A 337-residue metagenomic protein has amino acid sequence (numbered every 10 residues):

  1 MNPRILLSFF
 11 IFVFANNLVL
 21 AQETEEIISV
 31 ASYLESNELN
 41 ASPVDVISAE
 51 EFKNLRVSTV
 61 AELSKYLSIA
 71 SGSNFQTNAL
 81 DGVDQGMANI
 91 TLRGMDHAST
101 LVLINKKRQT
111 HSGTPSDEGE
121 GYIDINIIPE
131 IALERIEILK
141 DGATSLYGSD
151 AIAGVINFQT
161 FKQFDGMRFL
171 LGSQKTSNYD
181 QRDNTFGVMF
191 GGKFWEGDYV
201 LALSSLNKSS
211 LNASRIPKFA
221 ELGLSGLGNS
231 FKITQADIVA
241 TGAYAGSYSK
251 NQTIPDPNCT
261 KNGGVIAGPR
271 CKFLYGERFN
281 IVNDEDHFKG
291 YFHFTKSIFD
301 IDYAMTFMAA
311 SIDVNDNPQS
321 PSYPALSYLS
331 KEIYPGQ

Functional and structural regions predicted by a protein language model:
M1-L7: Bacterial N-terminal signal peptides that target proteins for export
A15-N16: N-terminal signal peptide c-region/cleavage motif recognized by signal peptidases
A21-K53, A61, H97, N105: Short, acidic, small-residue-rich periplasmic hinge/interaction motif at the N-terminus of Gram-negative outer-membrane
T24, L133-E134: Core-facing hydrophobic residues within beta-strands of well-ordered domains
S42-K65, I90-M95, G121-N126, S173-S177 (+2 more regions): Short, polar/charged loop or turn motifs at beta-strand boundaries
K65-S68, G72-G86, K107, H111-I127 (+5 more regions): Surface-exposed beta-strand-turn/loop segments characteristic of Gram-negative outer-membrane beta-barrels
V102: Short aromatic-centered micro-motifs
